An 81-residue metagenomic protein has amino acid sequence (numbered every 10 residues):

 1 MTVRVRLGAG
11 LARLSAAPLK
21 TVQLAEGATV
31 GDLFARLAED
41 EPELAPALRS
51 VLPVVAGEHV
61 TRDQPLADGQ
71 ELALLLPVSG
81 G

Functional and structural regions predicted by a protein language model:
M1-G80: Ubiquitin-like/PB1-type beta-grasp interaction modules and other compact soluble beta-rich domains
